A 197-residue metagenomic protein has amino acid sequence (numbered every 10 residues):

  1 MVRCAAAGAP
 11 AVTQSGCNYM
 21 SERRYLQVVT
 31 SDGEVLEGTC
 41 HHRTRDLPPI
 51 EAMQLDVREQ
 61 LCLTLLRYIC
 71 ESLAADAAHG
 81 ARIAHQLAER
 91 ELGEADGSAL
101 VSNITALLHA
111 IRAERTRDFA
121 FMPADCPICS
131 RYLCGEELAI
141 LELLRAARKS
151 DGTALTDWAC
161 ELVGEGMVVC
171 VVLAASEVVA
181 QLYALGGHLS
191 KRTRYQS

Functional and structural regions predicted by a protein language model:
V2-G8, V12-S197: Polar/charged low-complexity regulatory segments
